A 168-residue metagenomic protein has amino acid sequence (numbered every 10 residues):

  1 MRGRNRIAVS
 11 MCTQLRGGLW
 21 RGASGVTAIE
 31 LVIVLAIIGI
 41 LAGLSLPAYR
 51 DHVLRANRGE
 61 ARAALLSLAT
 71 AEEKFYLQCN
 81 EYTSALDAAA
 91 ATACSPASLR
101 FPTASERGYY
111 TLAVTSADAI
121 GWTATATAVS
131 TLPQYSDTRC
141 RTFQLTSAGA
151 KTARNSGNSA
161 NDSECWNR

Functional and structural regions predicted by a protein language model:
M1-V26: N-terminal leader/signal peptides at the extreme start of proteins
R2-R6, L77-R168: Periplasmic/extracellular, small/polar-rich flexible segments of pilin-like filament-forming proteins
G22-Y49: N-terminal single-pass transmembrane signal-anchor helix
A28-L31, E72, A126: Conserved hydrophobic beta-strand within the GNAT/NAT acetyltransferase core sheet that lines the active-site cleft
L35, R62, A69: Conserved catalytic core of two-component sensor histidine kinases
R55-G59, S67-A88: Alpha-helix exit/C-cap motif
A64-S67, T127: Outer-envelope exported proteins of Gram-negative bacteria
